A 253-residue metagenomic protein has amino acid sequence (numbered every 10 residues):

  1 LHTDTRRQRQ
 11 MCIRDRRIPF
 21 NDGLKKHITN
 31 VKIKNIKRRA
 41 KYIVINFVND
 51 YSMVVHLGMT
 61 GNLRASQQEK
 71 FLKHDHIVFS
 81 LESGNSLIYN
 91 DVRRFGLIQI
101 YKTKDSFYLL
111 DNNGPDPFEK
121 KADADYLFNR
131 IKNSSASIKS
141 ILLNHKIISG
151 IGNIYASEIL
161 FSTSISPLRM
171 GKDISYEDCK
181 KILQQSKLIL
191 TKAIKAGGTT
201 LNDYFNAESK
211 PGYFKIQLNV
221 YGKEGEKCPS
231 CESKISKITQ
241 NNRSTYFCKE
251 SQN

Functional and structural regions predicted by a protein language model:
L1-H2: Short, exposed "boundary/linker" segments that immediately precede the start of a downstream structural module
R6-Q10, R14-L110, F118, K249 (+1 more regions): Acidic, proline/glycine-enriched N-terminal capping motif
R14-T29, K37, Y42-V44, V48 (+2 more regions): Basic, nucleic-acid-binding surfaces and adjacent catalytic neighborhoods in DNA/RNA-processing proteins
Q68, D111-F118, R169-Y176: Short histidine-centered catalytic/ligand-binding loop motif
R93-S149: Long, highly charged, low-complexity intrinsically disordered interaction regions that mediate electrostatic DNA/RNA
